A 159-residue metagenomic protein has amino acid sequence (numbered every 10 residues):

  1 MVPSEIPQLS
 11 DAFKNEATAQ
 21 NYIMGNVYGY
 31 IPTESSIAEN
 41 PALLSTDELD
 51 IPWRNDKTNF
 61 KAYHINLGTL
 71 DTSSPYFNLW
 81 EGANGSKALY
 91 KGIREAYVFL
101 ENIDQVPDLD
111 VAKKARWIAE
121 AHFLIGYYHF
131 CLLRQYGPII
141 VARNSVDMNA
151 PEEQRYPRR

Functional and structural regions predicted by a protein language model:
M1, S35-S36, L132-V141: Proline-centered turn/helix-capping motifs that create local helix->coil transitions or kinks
M1-S45: Membrane-proximal, proline-rich intrinsically disordered regions
E5-Q8, R143-P151: Short linear capping/connector segments at secondary-structure termini
F13, L70, V141: Short clusters of hydrophobic/aromatic residues that line enzyme substrate/ligand-binding pockets
E16, N21, G29-T33, N59-Y136 (+1 more regions): Conserved, well-structured interaction surfaces
T33-P41, D50-N55, F60-A62: Short, solvent-exposed loop/turn elements at domain surfaces
E39-N40, L109, V141-N144: Short, hydrophobic secondary-structure boundary micro-motifs
L44-L49, W117: Acidic helix-start/capping segments at beta-turn-to-alpha-helix junctions
